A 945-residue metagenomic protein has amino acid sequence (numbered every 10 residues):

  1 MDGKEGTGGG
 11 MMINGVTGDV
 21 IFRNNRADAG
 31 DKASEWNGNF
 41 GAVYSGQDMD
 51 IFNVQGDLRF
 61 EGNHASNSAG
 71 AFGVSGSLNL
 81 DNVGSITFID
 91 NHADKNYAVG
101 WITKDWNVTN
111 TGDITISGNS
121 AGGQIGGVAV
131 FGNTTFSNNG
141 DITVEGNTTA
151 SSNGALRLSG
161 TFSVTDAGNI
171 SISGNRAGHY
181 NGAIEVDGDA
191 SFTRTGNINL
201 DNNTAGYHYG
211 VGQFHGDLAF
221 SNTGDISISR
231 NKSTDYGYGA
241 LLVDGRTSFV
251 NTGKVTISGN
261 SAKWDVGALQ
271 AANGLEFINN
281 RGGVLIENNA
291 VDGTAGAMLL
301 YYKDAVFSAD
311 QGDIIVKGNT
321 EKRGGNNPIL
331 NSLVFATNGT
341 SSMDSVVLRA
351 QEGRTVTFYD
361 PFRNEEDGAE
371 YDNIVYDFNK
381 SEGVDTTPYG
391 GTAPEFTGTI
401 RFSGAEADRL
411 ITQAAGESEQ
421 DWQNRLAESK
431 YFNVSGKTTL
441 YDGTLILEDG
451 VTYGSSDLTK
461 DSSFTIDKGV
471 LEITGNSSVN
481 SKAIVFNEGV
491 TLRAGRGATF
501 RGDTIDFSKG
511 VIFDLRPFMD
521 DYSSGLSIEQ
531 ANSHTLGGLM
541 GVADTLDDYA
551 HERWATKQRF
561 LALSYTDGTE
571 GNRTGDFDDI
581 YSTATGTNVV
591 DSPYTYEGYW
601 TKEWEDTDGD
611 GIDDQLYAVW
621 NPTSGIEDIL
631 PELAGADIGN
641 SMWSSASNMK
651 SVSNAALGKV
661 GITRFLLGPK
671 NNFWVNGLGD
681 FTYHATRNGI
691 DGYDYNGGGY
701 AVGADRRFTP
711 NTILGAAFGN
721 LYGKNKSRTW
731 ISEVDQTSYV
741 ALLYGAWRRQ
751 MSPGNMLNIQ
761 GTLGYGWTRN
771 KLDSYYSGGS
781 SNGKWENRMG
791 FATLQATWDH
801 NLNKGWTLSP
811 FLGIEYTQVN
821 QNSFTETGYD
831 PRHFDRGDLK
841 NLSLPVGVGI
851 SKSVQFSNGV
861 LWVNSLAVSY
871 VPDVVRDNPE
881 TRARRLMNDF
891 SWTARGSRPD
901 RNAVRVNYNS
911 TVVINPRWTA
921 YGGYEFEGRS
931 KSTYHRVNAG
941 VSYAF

Functional and structural regions predicted by a protein language model:
M1-D2, T17-D31, F52-H64, D81-H92 (+14 more regions): Right-handed parallel beta-helix
M1-M12, R26-M49, R59-S75, T87 (+17 more regions): Extracellular beta-strand/beta-solenoid scaffold signature
G15-G18, G76-N79, D105, T134 (+7 more regions): Short "repeat-start/strand-capping" segments in structured domains, especially the N-termini of parallel beta-helix
L330, F335-D377, T392, L447-F560 (+1 more regions): Extracellular beta-strand/loop-rich repeat segments of large surface/secreted proteins
A414-L426, P517-S523, V542-D705, F945: Outer-membrane translocation/initiation segment of Type V secreted surface proteins
I626-K804, Y921-E925, R929-K931, N938-S942: Outer membrane beta-barrel translocator domains of Type V secretion systems
D637-I638, R687-Y695, R728-V734, R769-E786 (+2 more regions): Solvent-exposed, glycine/polar-rich loop segments of beta-barrel outer-membrane systems
Y739-W747, F834-F945: Outer membrane beta-barrel transmembrane domains
